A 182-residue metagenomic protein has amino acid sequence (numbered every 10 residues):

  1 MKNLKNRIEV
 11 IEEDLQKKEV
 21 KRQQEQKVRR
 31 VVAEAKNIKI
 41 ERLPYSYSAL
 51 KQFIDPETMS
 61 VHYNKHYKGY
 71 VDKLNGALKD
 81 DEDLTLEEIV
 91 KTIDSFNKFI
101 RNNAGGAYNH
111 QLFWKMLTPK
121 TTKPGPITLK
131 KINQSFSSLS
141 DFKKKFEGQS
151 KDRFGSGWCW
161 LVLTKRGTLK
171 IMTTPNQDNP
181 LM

Functional and structural regions predicted by a protein language model:
M1-M182: Feature for soluble, non-membrane regions of globular proteins
